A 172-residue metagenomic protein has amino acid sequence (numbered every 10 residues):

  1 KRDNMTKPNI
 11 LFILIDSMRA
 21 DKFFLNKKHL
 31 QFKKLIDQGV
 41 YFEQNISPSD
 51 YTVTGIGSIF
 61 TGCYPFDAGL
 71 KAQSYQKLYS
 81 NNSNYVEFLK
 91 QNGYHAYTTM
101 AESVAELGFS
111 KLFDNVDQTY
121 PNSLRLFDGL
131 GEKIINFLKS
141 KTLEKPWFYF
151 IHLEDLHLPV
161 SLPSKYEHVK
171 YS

Functional and structural regions predicted by a protein language model:
K1-S172: Catalytic domains that recognize anionic headgroups
